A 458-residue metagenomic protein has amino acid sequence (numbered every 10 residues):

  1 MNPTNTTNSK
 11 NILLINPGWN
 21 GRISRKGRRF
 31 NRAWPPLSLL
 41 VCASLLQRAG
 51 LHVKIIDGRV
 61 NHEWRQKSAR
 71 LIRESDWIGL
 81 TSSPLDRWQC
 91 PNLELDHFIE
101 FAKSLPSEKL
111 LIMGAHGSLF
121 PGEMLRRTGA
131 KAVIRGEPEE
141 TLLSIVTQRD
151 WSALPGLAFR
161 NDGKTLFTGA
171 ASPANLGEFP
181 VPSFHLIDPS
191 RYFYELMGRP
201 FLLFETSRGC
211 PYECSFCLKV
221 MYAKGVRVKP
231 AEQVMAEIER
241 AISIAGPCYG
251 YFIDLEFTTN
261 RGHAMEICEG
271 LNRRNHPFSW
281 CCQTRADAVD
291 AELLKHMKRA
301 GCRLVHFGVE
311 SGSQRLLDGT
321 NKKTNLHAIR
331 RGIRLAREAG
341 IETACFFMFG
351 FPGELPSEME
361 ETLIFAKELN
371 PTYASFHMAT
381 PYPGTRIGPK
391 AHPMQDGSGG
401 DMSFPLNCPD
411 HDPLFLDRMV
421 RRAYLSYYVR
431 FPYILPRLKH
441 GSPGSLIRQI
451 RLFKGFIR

Functional and structural regions predicted by a protein language model:
N8-I12: Extreme N-terminal starter segment of soluble prokaryotic enzymes
L13-S24, A158, E342, E360 (+1 more regions): C-terminal accessory regions of radical SAM enzymes
G18-G21, R25-G27, W151-L154, R160-L203: N-terminal [4Fe-4S]-dependent radical SAM core
I23-L39: Glycine- and acidic-residue-enriched helix-capping/strand-helix junction motifs
S38, C42-S172, M378, G384: Glycine-rich beta-alpha loop elements in corrinoid/cobalamin-binding modules across cobalamin-dependent enzymes
G58-N61, R285, G312-N321, I333-E358 (+2 more regions): Conserved strand-turn element in the central/C-terminal portion of the radical SAM core barrel that lines
P121-T128, L293, G353-K367: Catalytic cores of alpha/beta
P182-F346, I364: Radical SAM [4Fe-4S] cluster-binding motif and immediate context
